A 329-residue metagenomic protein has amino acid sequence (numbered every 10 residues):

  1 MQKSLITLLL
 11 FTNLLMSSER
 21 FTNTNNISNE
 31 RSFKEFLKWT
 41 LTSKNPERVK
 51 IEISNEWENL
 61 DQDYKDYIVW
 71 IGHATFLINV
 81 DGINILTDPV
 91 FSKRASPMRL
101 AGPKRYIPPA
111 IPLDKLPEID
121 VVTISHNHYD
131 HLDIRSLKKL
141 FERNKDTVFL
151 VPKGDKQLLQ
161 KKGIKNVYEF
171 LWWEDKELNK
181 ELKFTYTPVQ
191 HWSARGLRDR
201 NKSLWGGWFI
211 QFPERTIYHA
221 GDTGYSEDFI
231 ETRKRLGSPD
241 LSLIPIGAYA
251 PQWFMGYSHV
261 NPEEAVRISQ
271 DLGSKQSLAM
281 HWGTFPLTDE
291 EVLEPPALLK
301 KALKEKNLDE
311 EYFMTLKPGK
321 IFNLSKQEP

Functional and structural regions predicted by a protein language model:
S4-T12: Sec-dependent N-terminal signal peptides
N13-K104, P109-K115, Q211-G221, D240-G247 (+1 more regions): Metallo-beta-lactamase
S18-F21, K115-L116, V121, H128 (+5 more regions): Cap/insert and terminal regions of metallo-dependent hydrolase folds
K44-D63, P152-R215, L298-K320, L324-K326: Metallo-beta-lactamase
N55-W57, I107-P112, I134-K138, S203-G207 (+2 more regions): A generic local structural motif
W70, Y129, E169-D175, W205-W208 (+2 more regions): Tryptophan-centric aromatic hotspots in well-structured domains and transmembrane helices
L77-N79, L178-D240, G256, V260-E263: Catalytic core of the metallo-beta-lactamase
S92-R99, A110-K176, T187-P188: Active-site HxH/HxHxD metal-binding segment of metal-dependent hydrolases
